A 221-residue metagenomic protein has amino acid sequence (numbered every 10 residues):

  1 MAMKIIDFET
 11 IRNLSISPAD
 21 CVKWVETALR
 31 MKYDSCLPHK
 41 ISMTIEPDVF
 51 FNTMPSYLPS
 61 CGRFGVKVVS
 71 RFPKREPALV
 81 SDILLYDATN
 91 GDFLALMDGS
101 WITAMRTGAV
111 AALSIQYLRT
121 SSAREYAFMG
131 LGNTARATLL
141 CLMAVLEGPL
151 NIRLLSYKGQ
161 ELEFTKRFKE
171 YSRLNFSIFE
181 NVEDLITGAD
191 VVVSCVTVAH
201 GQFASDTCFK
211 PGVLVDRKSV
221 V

Functional and structural regions predicted by a protein language model:
M1-A104, A112, R119-S122: N-terminal ligand-binding/catalytic initiation module
R106-A127, N133-V145: Short internal alpha-helix immediately C-terminal to a glycine-rich phosphate-binding loop in Rossmann-like
S122-Y126, L150, V213: Nucleotide donor/acceptor-binding cores
L131-G132, Y157: Glycine-rich Rossmann-fold phosphate-binding loop(s) that bind the pyrophosphate of adenine dinucleotide cofactors
V145-K169: NAD(P)-binding Rossmann-fold cofactor-contacting core
L174-A189, A204-D206: Short acidic low-complexity segments
V191, A199-L214: Rossmann-fold NAD(P) dinucleotide-binding segment
K218-V221: Conserved small/polar residues in nucleotide/adenosyl-binding loops
